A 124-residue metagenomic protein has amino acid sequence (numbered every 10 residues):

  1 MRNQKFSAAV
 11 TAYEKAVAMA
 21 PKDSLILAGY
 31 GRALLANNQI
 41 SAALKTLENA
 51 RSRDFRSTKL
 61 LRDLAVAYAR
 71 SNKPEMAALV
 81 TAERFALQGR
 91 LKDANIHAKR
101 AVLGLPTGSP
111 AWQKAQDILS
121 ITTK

Functional and structural regions predicted by a protein language model:
A16, N49-A50, R84, A101: Canonical positions in the second alpha-helix
I26, L60, A77, A111-W112: TPR alpha-solenoid repeat register
G29-Y30, D63, V80, H97 (+2 more regions): Canonical tetratricopeptide repeat
